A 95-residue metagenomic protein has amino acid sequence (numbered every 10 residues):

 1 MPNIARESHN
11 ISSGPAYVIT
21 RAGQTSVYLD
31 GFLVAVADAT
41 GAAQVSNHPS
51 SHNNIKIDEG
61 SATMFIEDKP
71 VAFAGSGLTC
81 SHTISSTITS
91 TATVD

Functional and structural regions predicted by a protein language model:
M1-D95: Intrinsically disordered, low-complexity proline/glycine-rich segments
